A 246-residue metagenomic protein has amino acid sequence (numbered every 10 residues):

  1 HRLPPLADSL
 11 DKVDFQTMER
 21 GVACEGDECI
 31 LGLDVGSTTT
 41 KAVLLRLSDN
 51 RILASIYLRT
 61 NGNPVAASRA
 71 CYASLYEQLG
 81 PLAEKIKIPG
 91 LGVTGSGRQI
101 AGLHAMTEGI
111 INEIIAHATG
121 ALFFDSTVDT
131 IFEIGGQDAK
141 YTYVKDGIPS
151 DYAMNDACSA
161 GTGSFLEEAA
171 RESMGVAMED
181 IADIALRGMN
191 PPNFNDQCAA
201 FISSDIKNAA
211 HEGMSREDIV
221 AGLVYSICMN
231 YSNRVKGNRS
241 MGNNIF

Functional and structural regions predicted by a protein language model:
H1-G32, G36: Flexible inter-domain linker/hinge segments
T40-L45, D138-Y143: Short beta-strand scaffold segments in enzyme catalytic cores
I56-T60, L79-I114, Y143, S150-D151: Short beta-strand-loop/turn "lid" adjacent to the catalytic site in phosphate-handling enzymes
I56-V65, R69, D146-L186: Glycine-rich phosphate-binding loop plus the immediately following alpha-helix
Y72-P89, Y231-N243: Phosphate/pyrophosphate-binding loops at sites that engage ATP/ADP/AMP, CoA/4′-phosphopantetheine, polyphosphate
S96-G97, S240-F246: Glycine-rich phosphate-binding loops at beta-strand->alpha-helix junctions
A160, A177-A210: Conserved ATP-utilizing enzyme core subdomain
S204-G237: Adenine-nucleotide phosphate-binding core of ATP-dependent small-molecule kinases
